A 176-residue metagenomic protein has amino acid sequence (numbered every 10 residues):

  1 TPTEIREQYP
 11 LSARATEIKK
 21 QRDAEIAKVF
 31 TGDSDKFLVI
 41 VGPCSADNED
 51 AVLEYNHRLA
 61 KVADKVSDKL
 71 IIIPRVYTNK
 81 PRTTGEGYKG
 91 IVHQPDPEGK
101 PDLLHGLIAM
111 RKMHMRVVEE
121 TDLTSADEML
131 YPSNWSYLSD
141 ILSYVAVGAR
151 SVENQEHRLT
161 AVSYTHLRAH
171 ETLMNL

Functional and structural regions predicted by a protein language model:
T1-F30: N- or domain-start disorder-to-order transition segments that initiate the globular core
E7-A15, E49, G85-G106, S139-N154: Glycine-rich tight-turn/loop motif centered on a GG-T
K19, A46, V52: Metallocofactor- and cofactor-centric catalytic cores in central/energy metabolism, strongly enriched
D23, N56-A60, R111-H114, H157: Generic structural signal for well-ordered alpha-helices, preferentially at hydrophobic/aromatic core positions
G42: Conserved, mostly hydrophobic/aromatic
A60, D64, D68-Y131: A generic, well-ordered mixed alpha/beta core segment in the N-terminal half of proteins
R116-Y164: Hydrophobic alpha-helical segments and helix pairs
T165-T172: Conserved small/polar residues in nucleotide/adenosyl-binding loops
